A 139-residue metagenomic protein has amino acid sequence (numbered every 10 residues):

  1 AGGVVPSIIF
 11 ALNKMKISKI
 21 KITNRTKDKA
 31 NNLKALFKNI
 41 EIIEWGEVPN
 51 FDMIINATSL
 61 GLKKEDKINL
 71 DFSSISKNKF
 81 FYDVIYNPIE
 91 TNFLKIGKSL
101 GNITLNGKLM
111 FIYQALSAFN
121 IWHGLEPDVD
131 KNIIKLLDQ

Functional and structural regions predicted by a protein language model:
A1-N13: Glycine-rich adenosine-cofactor-binding loop
G3, D28-K29, L62, P88-I89 (+1 more regions): Short alpha-helical
A11-K19, S99-I103: Conserved S-adenosyl-L-methionine
K14-F37: NAD(P)-binding Rossmann-fold cofactor-contacting core
K38-T104: Rossmann-like adenosine-cofactor binding region
F80, V84-Q139: Adenosine-phosphate binding glycine-rich loop
